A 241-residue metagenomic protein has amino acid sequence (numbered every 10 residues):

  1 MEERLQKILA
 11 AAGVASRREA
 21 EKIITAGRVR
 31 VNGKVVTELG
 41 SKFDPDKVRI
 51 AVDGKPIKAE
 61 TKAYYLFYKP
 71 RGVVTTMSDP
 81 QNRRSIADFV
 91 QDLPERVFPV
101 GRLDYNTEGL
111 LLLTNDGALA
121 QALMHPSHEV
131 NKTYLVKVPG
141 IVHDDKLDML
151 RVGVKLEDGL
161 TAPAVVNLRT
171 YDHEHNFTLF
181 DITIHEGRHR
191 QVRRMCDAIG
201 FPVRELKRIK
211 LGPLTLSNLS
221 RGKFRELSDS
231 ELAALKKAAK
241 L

Functional and structural regions predicted by a protein language model:
M1-L241: Basic, flexible Lys/Arg- and Gly-enriched helix-loop patches that mediate nucleic-acid binding at interfaces with rRNA
